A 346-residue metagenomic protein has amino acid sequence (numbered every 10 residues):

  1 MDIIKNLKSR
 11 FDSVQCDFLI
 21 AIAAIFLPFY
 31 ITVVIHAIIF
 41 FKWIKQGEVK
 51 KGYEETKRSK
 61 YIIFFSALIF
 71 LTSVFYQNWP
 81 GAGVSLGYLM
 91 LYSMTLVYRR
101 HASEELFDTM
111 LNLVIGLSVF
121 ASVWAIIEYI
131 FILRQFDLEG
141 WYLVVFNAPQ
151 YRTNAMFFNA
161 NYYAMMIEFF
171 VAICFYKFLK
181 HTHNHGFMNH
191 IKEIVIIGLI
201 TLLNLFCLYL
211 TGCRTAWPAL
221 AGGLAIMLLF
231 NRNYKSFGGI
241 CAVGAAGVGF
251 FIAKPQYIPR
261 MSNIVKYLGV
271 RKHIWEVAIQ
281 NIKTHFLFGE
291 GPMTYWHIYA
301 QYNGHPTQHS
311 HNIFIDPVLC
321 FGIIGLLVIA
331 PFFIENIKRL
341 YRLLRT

Functional and structural regions predicted by a protein language model:
M1-V74, P80, L91-S93, V97-I115 (+2 more regions): Transmembrane signal-anchor hairpin modules in multi-pass inner-membrane enzymes, especially those that act on
I25-P28, V119-V123, A245-Y257: Transmembrane signal-anchor helices characteristic of membrane glycosylation enzymes that use polyprenol
P28-Q46, G83-T95, Y163-V171, W217-A225 (+1 more regions): Membrane-embedded alpha-helical segments of multi-pass membrane proteins, especially the transmembrane helices
V74-A82, Y209-L210, P259: Membrane-interface helix caps and helix-loop-helix hairpins in membrane proteins
D108-W141, N147-A148, A155-F230, C241 (+2 more regions): Alpha-helical transmembrane segments of multi-pass inner-membrane proteins
L133-R152, P259-I274, T294: Extracytoplasmic catalytic-loop and juxtamembrane helix elements of membrane-embedded, polyprenol/dolichol-linked
S262-E276, Q280, F286-F321, L340: Long extracytoplasmic/lumenal interhelical loops at the membrane interface of multi-pass membrane proteins
F321-F333: Hydrophobic alpha-helical transmembrane segments
